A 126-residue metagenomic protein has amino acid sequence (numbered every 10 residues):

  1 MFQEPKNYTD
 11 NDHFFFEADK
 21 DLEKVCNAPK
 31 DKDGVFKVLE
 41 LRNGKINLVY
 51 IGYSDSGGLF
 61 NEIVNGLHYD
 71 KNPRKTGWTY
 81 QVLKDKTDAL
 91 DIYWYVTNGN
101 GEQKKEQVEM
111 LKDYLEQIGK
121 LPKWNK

Functional and structural regions predicted by a protein language model:
M1-K126: Boundary/linker segments flanking structured domains
